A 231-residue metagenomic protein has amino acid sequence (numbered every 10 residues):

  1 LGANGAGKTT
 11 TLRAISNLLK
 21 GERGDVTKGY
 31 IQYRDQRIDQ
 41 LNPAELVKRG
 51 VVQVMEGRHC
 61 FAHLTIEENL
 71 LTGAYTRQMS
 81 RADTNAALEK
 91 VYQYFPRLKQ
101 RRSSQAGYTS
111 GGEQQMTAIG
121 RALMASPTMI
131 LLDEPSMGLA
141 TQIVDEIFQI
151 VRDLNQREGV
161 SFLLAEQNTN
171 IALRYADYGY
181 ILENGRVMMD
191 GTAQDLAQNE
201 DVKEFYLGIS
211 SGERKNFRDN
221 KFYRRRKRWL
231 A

Functional and structural regions predicted by a protein language model:
L1-A231: Glycine-rich phosphate-binding loops of nucleotide-dependent enzymes
